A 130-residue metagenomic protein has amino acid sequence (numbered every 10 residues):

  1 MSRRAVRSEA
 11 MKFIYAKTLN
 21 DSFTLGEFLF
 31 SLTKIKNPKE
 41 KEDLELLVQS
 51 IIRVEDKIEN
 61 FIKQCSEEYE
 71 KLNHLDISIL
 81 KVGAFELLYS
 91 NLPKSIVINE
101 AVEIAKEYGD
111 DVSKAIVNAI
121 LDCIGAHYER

Functional and structural regions predicted by a protein language model:
M1-R130: N-terminal interaction/assembly modules
